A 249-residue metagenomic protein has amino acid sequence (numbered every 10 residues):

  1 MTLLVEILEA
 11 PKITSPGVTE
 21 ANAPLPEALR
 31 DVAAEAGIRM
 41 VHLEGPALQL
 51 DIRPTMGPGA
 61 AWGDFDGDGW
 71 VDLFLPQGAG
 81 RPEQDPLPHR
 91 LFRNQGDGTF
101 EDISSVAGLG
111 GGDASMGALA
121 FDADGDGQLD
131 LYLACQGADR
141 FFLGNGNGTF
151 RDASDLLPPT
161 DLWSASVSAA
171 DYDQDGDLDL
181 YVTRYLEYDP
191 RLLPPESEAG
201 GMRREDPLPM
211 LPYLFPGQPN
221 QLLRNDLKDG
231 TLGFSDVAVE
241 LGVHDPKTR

Functional and structural regions predicted by a protein language model:
M1-R249: Acidic, glycine/proline-rich Ca2+-coordinating loop motifs
